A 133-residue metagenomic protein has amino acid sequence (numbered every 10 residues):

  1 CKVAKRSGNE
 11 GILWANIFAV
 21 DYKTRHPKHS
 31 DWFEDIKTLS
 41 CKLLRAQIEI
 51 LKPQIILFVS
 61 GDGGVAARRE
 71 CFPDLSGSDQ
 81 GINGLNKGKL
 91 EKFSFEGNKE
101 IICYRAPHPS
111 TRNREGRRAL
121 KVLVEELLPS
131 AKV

Functional and structural regions predicted by a protein language model:
C1-G8, G77-I82: Adenosine ribonucleotide-centric catalytic and binding domains
K5-Y22: Short, contiguous, well-structured surface segments enriched in hydrophobic/aromatic residues
G11-I12, Q54-I55, I102: Beta-sheet entry/capping signal
N16-I17, F58-G63: Short, well-ordered beta-to-alpha junction loops that form the rim of enzyme active sites and present histidine/acidic
Y22, G61-A66: Oxyanion-hole/transition-state-stabilizing segment in secreted/luminal serine hydrolases and related acyltransferases
H29-R45, V65-V133: C-terminal capping/extension of enzyme domains
L44-S60: Proline-aspartate-enriched helix->loop->beta-strand connector
